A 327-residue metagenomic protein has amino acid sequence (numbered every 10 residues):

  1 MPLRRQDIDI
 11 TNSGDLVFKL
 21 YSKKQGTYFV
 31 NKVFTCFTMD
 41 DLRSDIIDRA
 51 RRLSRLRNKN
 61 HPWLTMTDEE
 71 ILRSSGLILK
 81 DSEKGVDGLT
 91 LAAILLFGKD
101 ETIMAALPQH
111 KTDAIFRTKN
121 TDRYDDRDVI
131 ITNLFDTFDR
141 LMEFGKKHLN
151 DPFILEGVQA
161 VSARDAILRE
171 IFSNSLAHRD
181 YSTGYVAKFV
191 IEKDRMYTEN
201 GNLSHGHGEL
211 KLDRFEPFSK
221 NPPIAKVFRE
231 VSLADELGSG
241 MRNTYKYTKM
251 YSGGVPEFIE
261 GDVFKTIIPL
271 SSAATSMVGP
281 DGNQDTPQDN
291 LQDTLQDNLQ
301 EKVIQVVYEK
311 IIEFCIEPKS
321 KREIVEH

Functional and structural regions predicted by a protein language model:
M1-D165, R169-T275, K319-E323: Conserved N-terminal catalytic/coupling substructures associated with nucleotide/phosphate chemistry
L42-I46, Q300-S320, H327: Short amphipathic alpha-helical interface segments
T275-I311: Short alpha-helical segments that sit at the start of domains
